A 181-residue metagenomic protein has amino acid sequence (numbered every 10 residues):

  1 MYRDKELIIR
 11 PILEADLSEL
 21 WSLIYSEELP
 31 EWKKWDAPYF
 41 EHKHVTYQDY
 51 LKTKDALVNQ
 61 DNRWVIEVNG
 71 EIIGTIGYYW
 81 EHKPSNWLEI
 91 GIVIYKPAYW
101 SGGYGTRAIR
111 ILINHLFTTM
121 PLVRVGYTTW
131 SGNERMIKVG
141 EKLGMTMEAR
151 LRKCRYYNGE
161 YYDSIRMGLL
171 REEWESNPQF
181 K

Functional and structural regions predicted by a protein language model:
M1-E19, S26-E27, R63, E67-K181: Acyl-donor (CoA/ACP) binding surface of acyl/acetyltransferases
L17-W21, W35-D36: Short, charged low-complexity linear motifs
W21, L51-K54, I113: A generic alpha-helix structural signal
L29-K52: Conserved GNAT-fold acetyl-CoA-binding loop/helix
K54-N59, M145: Short loop/turn motifs at secondary-structure junctions and domain boundaries
